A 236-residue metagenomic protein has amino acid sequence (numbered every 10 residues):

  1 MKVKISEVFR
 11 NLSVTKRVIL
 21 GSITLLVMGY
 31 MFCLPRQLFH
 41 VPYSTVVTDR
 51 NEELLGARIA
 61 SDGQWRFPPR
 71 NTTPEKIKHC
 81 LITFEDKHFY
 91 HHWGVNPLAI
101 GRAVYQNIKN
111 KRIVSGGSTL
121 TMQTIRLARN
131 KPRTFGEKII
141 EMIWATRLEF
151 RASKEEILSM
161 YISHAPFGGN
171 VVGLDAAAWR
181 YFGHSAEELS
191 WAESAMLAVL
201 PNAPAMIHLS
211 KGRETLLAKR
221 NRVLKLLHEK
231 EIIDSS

Functional and structural regions predicted by a protein language model:
M1-S236: Juxtamembrane regions of bacterial inner-membrane/periplasmic proteins, predominantly the peptidoglycan biogenesis
